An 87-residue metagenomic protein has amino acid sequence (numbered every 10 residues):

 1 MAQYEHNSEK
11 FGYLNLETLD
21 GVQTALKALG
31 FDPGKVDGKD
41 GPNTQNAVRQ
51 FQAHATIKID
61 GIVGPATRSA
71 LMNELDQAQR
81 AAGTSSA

Functional and structural regions predicted by a protein language model:
M1-G38, P42, Q77-A87: Acidic, Ser/Thr/Pro/Gly-enriched interdomain connector segments
L16-L19, A47, T56: Generic hydrophobic/packing signal
Q23-L26, D37, A47-Q52, D60: Short alpha-helical segments in extracytoplasmic peptidoglycan/chitin-binding modules and envelope-associated proteins
K39, N43, V63-A66: Short beta->alpha linker loops
Q50-S86: Extracellular LysM carbohydrate-binding repeats and other cell-envelope/extracellular binding modules
